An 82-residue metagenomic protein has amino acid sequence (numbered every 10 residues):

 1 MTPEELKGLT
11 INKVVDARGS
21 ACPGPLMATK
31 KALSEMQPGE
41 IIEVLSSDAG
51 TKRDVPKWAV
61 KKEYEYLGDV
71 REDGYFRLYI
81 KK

Functional and structural regions predicted by a protein language model:
M1-K82: Domain-level signature for proteins that mediate thiol-based redox and metal-cofactor handling
